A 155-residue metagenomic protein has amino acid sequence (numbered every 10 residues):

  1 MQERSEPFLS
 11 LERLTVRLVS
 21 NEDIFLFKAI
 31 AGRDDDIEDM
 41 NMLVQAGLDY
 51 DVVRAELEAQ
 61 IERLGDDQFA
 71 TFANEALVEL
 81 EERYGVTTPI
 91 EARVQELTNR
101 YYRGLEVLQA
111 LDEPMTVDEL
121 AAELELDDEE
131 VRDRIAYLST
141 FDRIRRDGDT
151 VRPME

Functional and structural regions predicted by a protein language model:
M1-E155: Compositionally biased terminal segments of proteins
